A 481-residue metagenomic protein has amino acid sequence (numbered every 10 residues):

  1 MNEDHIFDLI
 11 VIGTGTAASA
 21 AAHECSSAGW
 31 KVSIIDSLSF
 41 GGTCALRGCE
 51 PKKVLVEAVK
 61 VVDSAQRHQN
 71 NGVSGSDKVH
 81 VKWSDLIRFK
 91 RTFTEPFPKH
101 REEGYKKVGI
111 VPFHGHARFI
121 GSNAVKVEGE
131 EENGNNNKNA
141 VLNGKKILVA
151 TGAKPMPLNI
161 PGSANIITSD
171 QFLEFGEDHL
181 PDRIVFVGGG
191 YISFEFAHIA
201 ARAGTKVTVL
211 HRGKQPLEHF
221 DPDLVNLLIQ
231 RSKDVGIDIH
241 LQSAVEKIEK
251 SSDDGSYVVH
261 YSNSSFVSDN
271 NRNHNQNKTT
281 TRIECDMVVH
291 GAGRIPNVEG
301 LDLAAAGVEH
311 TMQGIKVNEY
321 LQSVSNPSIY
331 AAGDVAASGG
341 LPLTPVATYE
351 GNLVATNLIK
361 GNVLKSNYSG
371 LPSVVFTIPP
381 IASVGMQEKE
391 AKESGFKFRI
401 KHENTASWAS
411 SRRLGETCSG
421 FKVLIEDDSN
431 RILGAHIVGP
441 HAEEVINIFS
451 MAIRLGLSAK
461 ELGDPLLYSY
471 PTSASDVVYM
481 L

Functional and structural regions predicted by a protein language model:
N2-G15, L180-G190: Beta1/beta-strand and adjacent pyrophosphate-binding region of the FAD-binding site in flavoprotein oxidoreductases
N2-H5, E24, C44-N143, D221-E246 (+2 more regions): N-terminal Rossmann-like dinucleotide/flavin-binding domain of flavoprotein oxidoreductases that bind FAD/FMN
D4-F7, G134-K146, L180, S268 (+2 more regions): Core beta-strand elements of the Rossmann-like FAD/NAD(P) dinucleotide-binding domain in flavoenzyme oxidoreductases
I10-I12, A117, V141-G152, F186-V187 (+5 more regions): Short hydrophobic core segments
I10-L38, T43, E50, V54-V61 (+2 more regions): Flexible, glycine-rich terminal cap/loop adjacent to redox cofactors in electron-transfer oxidoreductases
C49, V149-R212, V235, A304-A306 (+1 more regions): Glycine-rich dinucleotide-binding loop and its adjacent helix/turn
T92-P98, L173-E174, P181-V185, Y191-T279 (+3 more regions): Rossmann-like dinucleotide-binding cores of NAD(P)H-dependent redox enzymes
A164-L180, R282-K360: FAD-site-proximal beta/loop scaffold in flavoenzymes
